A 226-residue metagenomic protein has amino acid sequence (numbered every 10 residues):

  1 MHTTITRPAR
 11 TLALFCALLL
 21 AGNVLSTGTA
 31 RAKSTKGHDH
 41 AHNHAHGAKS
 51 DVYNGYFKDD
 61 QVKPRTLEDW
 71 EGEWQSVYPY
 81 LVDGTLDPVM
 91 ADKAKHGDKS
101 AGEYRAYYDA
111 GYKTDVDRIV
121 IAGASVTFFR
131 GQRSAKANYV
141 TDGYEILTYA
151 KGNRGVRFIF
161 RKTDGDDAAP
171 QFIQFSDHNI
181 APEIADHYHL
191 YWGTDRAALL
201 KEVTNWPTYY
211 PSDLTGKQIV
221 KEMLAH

Functional and structural regions predicted by a protein language model:
H2-T6, F15-C16, G22-S100, S176 (+1 more regions): Amphipathic/hydrophobic helical signal segments and adjacent flexible N-terminal regions that mediate secretion
R10: Polyanion-binding surfaces on beta-sheet-dominated domains and ring/shell assemblies
R105-I173: Contiguous, well-ordered beta-strand patches that form the walls/edges of small beta-barrel/beta-sandwich domains
